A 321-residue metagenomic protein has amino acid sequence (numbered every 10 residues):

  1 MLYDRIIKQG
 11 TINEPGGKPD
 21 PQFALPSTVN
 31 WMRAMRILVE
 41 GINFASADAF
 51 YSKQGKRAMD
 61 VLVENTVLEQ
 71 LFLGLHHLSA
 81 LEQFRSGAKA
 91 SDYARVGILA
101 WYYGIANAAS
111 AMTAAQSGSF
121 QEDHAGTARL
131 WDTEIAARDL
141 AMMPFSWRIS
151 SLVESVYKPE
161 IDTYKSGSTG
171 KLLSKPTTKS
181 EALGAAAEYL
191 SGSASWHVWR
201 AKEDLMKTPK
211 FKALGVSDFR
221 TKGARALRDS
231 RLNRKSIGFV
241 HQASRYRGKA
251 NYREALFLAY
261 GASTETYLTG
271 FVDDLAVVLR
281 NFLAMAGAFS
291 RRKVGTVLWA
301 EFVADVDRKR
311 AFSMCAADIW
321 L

Functional and structural regions predicted by a protein language model:
M1-L321: Terminal alpha-helical segments
